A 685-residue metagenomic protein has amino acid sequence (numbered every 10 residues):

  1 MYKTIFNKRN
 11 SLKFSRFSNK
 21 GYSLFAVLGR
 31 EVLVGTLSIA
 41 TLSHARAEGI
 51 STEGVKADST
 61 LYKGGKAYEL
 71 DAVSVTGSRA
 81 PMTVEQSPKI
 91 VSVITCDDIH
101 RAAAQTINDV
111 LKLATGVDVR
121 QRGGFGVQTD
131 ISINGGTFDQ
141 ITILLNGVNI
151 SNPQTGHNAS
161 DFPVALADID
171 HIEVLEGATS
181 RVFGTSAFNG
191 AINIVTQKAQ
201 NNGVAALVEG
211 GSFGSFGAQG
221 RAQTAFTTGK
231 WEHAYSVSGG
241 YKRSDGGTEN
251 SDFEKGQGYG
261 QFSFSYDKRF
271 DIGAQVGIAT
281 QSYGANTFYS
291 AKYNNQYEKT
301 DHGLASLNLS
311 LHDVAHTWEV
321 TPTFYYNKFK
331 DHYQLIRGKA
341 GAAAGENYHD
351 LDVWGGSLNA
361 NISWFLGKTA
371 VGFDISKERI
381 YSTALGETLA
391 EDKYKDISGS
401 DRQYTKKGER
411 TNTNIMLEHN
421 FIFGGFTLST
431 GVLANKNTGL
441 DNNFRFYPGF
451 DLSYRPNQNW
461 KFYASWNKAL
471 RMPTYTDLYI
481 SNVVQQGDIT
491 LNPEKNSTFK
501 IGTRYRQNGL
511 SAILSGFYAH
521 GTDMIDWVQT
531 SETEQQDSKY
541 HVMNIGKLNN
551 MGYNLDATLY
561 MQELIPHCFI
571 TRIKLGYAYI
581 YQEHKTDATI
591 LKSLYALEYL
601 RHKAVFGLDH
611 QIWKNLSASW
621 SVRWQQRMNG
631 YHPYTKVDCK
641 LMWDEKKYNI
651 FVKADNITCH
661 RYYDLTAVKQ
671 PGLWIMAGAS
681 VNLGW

Functional and structural regions predicted by a protein language model:
E69-H100, D130, Y259: N-terminal periplasmic "start-of-domain" segments of outer-membrane beta-barrel proteins
N108, K112-V148: Extracytoplasmic beta-strand/coil segments of soluble accessory domains associated with Gram-negative outer-membrane
V148-E176, V195-Q197: Short acidic/polar hinge/loop motifs at secondary-structure boundaries that mediate gating or recognition
A191, T196-F226, G239, S244-S251 (+1 more regions): Short strand-turn segments of transmembrane beta-barrel domains in outer membranes, especially the first one or two
S244-S251, K255, R269-V320, F324-V353: Flexible loop and strand-edge segments within Gram-negative outer membrane beta-barrel domains
Y289-D313, H349-L351, D441, R455 (+5 more regions): Outer-membrane beta-barrel signature, preferentially recognizing the C-terminal barrel domain of Gram-negative
F324, L366, D374, S398-G521 (+5 more regions): Structural signature of Gram-negative outer-membrane beta-barrels, strongest in the C-terminal barrel of TonB-dependent
I422-T427, Y518-H520, H541-Q626, S680: Gram-negative outer-membrane beta-barrel transporters
